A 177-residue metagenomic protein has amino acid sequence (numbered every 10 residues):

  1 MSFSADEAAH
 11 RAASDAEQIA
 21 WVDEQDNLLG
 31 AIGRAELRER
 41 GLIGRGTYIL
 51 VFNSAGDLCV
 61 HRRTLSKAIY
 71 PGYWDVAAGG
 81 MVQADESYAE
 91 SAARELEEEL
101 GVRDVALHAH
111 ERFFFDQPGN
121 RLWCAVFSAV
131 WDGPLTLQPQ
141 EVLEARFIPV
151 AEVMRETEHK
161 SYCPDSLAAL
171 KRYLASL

Functional and structural regions predicted by a protein language model:
S2-A5, G33-A35, A84, A109-F114 (+1 more regions): Nudix hydrolase/Nudix homology domain
F3-Y48, S54: Acidic, metal-coordinating catalytic segment for phosphate/diphosphate chemistry, firing primarily on the Nudix
A13, D75-V76, L137-E141: Short glycine-enriched loop/turn motifs at secondary-structure junctions
L28-A31, G56-R62, P134-Q138: Short, well-ordered strand-loop elements centered on a beta-strand within folded domains, enriched for acidic residues
R40-L42, I69-Y73, I148-P149: A short, polar/proline- and glycine-enriched secondary-structure boundary/capping micro-motif
G46-A78: A glycine-rich, hydrophobic loop/mini-helix early in the fold
C59-V60, A77-A109: The catalytic Nudix box helix
